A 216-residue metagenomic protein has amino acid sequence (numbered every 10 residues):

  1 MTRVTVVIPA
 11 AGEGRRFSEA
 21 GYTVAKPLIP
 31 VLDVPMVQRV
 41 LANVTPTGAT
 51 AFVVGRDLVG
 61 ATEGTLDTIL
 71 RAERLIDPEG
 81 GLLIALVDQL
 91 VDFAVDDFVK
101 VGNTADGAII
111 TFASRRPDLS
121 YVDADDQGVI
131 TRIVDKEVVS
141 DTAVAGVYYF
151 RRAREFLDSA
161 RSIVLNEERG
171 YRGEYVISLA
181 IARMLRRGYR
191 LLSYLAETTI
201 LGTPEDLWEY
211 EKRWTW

Functional and structural regions predicted by a protein language model:
M1-R56: N-terminal glycine-rich phosphate-binding loop and ensuing alpha1 helix
R3-T5, A49-F52, G81, D106-G107 (+1 more regions): Residues at the starts of beta-strands that form the adenosine-phosphate
A10-A11, G55-D57, L86-D88, F112-S114 (+4 more regions): Fold-independent oxyanion-binding glycine-rich loops and adjacent beta-strand/coil segments at enzyme active sites
S18-E19, V40, F93-D96, L119-S120 (+1 more regions): Short glycine-/acidic-enriched loop or helix-start segments at secondary-structure transitions that form or flank
M36-R39, T68-R71, A180: Well-ordered alpha-helical segments embedded in enzymatic catalytic cores
N43, R71-L75, R183: A generic secondary-structure signal
D57-A124: Conserved beta-loop-beta/alpha segment of the NTase-like Rossmann-fold superfamily that binds/positions NTPs
V99-K100, V129-W216: Catalytic-core segments of class I nucleotidyltransferases/pyrophosphorylases that form NMP-activated intermediates
